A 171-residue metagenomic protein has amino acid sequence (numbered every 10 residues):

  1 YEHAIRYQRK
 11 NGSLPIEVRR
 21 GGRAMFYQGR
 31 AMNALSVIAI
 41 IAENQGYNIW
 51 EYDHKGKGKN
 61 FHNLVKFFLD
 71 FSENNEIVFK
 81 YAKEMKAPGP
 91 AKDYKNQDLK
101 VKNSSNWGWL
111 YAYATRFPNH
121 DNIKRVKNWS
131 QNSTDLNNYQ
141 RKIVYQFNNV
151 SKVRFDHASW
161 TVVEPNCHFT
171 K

Functional and structural regions predicted by a protein language model:
Y1-A31: Active-site cradle of extracellular carbohydrate-active enzymes
Y1-A4, A42, F68: Alpha-helical solenoid scaffolds that mediate protein-protein interactions, centered on TPR/SEL1-like repeats but also
R9, V37-I40, N44, E73 (+1 more regions): Charged/polar positions within long, soluble alpha-helices
G12, G21-G22, G29, G46 (+3 more regions): Residue-identity detector for glycine
M25-I40, H62-L64, W107-Y111: Well-ordered alpha-helical segments within folded domains of soluble proteins
I41-H54: Inter-helical turn/loop segments and adjacent helix faces that build the functional surface of alpha-helical bundle
Y52-K171: CBM-like carbohydrate-recognition segments
